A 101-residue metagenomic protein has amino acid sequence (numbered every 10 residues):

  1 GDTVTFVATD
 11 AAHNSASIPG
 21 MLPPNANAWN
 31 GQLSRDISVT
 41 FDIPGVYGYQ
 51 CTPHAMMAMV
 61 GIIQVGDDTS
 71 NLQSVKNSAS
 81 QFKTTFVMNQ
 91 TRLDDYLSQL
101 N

Functional and structural regions predicted by a protein language model:
D2-N101: Extracytoplasmic copper-binding redox domains, predominantly the cupredoxin/blue-copper superfamily
